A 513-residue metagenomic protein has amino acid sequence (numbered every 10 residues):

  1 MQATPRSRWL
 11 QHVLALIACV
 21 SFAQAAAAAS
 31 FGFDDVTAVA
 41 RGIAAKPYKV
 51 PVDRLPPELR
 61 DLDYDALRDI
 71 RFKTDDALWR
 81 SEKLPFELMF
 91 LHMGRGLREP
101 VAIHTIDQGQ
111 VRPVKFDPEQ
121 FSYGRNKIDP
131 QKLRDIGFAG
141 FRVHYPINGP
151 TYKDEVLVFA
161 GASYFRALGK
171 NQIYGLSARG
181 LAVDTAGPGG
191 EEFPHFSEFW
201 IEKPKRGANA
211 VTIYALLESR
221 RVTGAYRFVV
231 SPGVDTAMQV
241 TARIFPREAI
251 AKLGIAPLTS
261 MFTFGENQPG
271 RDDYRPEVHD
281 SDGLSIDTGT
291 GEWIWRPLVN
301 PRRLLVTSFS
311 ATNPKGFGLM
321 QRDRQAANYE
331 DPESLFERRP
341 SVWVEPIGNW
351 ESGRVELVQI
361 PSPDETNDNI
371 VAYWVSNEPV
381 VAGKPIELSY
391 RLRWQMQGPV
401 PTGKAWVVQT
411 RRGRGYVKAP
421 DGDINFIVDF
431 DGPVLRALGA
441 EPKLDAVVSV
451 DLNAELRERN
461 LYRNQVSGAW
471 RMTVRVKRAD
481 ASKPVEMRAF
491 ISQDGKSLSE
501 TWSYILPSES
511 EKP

Functional and structural regions predicted by a protein language model:
H12-Q24: Bacterial N-terminal signal peptides
F33-T37, R41-G187: Solvent-exposed N-terminal domain segments of exported/luminal and surface proteins
D65, A251, I255-P385, R393 (+1 more regions): A contiguous, surface-exposed recognition patch within enzymatic or periplasmic domains that forms
G175-S231, E351-Q359, N367: Extended, loop-rich substrate-binding clefts of extracytoplasmic carbohydrate-active enzymes
A215-G254, M261: Acidic, contiguous internal or C-terminal segments within carbohydrate-active enzymes that form a structured patch used
A215-L217, K384-Q397, I491: Short, hydrophobic/aromatic-enriched beta-strand segments in well-ordered soluble domains
K483-Q493: Short, aromatic- and glycine-rich surface loops/edge beta-strands on solvent-exposed regions
K496-P513: Short beta-strand elements
